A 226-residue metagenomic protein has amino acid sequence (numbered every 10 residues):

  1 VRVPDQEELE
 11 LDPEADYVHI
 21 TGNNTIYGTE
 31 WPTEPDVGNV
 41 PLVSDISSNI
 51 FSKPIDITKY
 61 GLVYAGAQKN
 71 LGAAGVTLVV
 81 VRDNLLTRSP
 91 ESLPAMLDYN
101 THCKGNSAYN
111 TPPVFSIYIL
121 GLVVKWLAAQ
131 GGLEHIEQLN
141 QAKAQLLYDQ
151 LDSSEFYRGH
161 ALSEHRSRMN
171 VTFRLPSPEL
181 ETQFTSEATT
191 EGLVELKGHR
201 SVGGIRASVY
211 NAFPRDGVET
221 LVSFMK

Functional and structural regions predicted by a protein language model:
R2-I50: Active-site phosphate-binding strand-loop segment of PLP-dependent enzymes
V3-D5, G28-T33, S52-T58, A74-T77 (+1 more regions): A short secondary-structure junction signal
V43, I57-Q68: Conserved active-site segment immediately N-terminal to the catalytic lysine that forms the internal aldimine
A67-Y148, L162: Active-site C-terminal subdomain of aminotransferase-like
F156-H160, G192-G198: A short linear hydrophobic-aromatic micro-motif
Y157-A188: Conserved PLP-binding catalytic core of the aspartate aminotransferase-like
T190, H199-K226: PLP-dependent enzyme catalytic core of the Aspartate aminotransferase-like
